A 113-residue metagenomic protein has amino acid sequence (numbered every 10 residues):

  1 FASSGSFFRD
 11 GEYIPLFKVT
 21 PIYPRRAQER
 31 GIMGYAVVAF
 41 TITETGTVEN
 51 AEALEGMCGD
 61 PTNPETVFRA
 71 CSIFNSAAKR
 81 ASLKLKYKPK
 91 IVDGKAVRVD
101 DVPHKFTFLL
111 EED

Functional and structural regions predicted by a protein language model:
S3-T41, R69-D113: Short proline/glycine- and basic residue-enriched helix-capping loop/turn segments at helix->loop/beta transitions
Y13-P15, V38, V48, A53-P61 (+1 more regions): Short glycine/proline-centered loop/turn elements that form peptide/ligand docking sites
E44: A cytosolic small-molecule/anion-sensing beta-strand core signal
T47-V48, P103: Short secondary-structure transition/capping segments
E65-V67: Short histidine-centered catalytic/ligand-binding loop motif
